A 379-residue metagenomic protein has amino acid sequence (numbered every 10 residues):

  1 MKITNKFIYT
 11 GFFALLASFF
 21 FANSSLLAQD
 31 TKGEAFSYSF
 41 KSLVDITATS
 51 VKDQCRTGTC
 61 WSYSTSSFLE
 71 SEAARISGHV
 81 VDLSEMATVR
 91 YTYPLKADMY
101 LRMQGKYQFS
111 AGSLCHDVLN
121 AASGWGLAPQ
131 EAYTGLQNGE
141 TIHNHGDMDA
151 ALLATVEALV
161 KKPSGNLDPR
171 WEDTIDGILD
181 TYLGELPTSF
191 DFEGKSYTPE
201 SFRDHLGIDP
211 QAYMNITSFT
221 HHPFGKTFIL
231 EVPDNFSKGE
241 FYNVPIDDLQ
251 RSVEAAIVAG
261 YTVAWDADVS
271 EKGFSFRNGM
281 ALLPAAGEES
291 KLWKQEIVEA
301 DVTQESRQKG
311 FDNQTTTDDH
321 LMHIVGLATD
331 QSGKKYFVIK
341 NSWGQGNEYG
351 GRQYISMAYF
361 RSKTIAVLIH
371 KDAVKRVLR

Functional and structural regions predicted by a protein language model:
M1-K6: N-terminal secretory signal peptides that target proteins for export/translocation
F7-I8, F20, W61, V338: N-terminal, helix-rich and Lys/Arg-enriched segments in bacterial and organellar proteins
T10-N23: Bacterial N-terminal signal peptides
N23-S25, T57, L119, L321: A generic alpha-helix preference that emphasizes hydrophobic side chains
S24, A74, N144, P284-A286 (+1 more regions): A generic membrane alpha-helix/interface feature
S25, Q29-F36: Cleaved targeting-peptide boundary
D30, D173-R379: Active-site signature of cysteine proteases
A35-A264, N347-Y349: Active-site nucleophile-adjacent alpha helix/oxyanion-hole segment immediately C-terminal to the catalytic cysteine
